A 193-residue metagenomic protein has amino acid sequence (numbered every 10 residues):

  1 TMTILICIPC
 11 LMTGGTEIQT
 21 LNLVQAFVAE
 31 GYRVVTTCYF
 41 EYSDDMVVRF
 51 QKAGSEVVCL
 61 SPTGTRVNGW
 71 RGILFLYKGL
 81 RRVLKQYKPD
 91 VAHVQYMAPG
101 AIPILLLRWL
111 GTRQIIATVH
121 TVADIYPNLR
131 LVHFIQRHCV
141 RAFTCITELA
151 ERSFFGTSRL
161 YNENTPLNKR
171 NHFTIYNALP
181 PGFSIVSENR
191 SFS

Functional and structural regions predicted by a protein language model:
T1-S193: Membrane-interface segments of envelope glycosyltransferases acting on lipid-linked substrates or membrane lipids
